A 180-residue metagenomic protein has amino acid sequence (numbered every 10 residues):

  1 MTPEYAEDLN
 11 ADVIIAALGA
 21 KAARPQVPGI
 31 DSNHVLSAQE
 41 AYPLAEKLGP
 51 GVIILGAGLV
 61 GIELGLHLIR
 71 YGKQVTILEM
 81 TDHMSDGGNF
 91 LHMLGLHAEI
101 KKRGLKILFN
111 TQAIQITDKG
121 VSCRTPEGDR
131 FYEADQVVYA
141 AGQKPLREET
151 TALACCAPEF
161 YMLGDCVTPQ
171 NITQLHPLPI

Functional and structural regions predicted by a protein language model:
M1-P3, K101-I116: A conserved beta-strand/loop element that lines the FAD pocket in flavoprotein oxidoreductases
M1-V13, A17-H34, Q39-G88, R124-I180: Rossmann-like dinucleotide/flavin-binding elements
R70-G72, A98-R103: Short helix-loop-beta junction
F90-H97, I107, R147: Short, surface-exposed alpha-helical segments at coil->helix boundaries
D118-V121: Short, hydrophobic/aromatic-rich segments at coil-to-beta transitions
